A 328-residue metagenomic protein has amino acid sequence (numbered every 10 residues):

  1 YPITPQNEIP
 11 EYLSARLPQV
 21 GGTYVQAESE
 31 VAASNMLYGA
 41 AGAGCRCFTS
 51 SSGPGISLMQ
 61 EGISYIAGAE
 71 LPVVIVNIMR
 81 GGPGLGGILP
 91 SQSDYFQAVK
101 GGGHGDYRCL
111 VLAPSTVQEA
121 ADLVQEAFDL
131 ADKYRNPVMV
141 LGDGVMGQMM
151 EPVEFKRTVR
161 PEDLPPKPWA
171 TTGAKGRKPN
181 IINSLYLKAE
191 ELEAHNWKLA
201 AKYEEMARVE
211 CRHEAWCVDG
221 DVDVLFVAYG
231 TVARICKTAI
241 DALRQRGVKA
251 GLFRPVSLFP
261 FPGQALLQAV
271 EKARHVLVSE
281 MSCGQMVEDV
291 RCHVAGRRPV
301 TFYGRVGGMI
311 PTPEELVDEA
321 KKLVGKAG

Functional and structural regions predicted by a protein language model:
Y1-G101, R108, T116, V306 (+1 more regions): Thiamine diphosphate
S14-R16, S64-A67, Q125-L130, F155-T158 (+3 more regions): Short, solvent-exposed amphipathic alpha-helical segments in soluble enzyme and RNA/protein-processing domains
G87-S91, H195-C211, V227-I235, P255-P262: A general structural motif
P90-D143: Conserved thiamine diphosphate
R135-W216: Conformationally flexible catalytic loops at phosphate/diphosphate-handling active centers
H213-K249, F253, F259-L266: Redox- and metal-dependent alpha/beta enzyme cores, enriched for Fe-S-associated oxidoreductases and cofactor-handling
E280-G328: Peripheral docking tails and interdomain loops at the edges of cofactor- or intermediate-handling domains
